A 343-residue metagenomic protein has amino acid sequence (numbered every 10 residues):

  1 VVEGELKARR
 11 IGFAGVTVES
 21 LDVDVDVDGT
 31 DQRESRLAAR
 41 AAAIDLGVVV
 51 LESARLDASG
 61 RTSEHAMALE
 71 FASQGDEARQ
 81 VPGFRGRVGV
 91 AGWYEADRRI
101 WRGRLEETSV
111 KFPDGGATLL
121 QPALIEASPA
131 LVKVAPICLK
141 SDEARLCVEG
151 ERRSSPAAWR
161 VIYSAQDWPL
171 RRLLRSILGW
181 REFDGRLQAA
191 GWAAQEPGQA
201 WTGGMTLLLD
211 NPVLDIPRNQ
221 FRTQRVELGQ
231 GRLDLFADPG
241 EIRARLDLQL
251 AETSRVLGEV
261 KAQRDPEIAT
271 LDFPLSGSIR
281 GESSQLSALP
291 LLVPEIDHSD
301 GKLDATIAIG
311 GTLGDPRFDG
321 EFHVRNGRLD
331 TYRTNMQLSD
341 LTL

Functional and structural regions predicted by a protein language model:
V1-L343: Interface amphipathic segments
